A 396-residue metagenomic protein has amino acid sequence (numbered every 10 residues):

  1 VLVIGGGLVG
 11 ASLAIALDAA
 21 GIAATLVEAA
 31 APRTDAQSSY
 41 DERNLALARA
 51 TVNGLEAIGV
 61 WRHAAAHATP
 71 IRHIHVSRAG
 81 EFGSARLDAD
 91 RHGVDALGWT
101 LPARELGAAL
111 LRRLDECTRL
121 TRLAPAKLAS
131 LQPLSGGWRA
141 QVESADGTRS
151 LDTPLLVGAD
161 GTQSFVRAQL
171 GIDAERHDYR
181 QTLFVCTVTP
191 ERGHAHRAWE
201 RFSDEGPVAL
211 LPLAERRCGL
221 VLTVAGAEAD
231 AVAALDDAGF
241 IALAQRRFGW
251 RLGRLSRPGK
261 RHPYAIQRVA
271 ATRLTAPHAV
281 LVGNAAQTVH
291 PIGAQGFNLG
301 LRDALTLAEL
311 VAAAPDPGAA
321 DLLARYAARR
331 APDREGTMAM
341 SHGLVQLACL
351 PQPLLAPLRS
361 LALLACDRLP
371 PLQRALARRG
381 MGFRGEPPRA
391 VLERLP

Functional and structural regions predicted by a protein language model:
V1-L26: N-terminal Rossmann-like FAD-binding beta1-loop-alpha1 element of flavoenzymes
V9, P32, Q163: Conserved Rossmann-like nucleotide-cofactor binding loop
D18-R43: Glycine-rich FAD pyrophosphate-binding loop
S39-A79: N-terminal FAD cofactor-binding segment of flavoenzymes
L55, G137, A145-S150, L155-R254 (+2 more regions): Conserved FAD-binding catalytic core of PHBH/FMO-like flavoproteins
E56, H67-Q169, R176-T182, D237: Conserved N-terminal helical subregion
D230-G318: FAD/FMN-dependent oxidoreductases across multiple families
E309-P396: C-terminal helical "tail/cap" subdomain of flavin- and related membrane-associated enzymes
